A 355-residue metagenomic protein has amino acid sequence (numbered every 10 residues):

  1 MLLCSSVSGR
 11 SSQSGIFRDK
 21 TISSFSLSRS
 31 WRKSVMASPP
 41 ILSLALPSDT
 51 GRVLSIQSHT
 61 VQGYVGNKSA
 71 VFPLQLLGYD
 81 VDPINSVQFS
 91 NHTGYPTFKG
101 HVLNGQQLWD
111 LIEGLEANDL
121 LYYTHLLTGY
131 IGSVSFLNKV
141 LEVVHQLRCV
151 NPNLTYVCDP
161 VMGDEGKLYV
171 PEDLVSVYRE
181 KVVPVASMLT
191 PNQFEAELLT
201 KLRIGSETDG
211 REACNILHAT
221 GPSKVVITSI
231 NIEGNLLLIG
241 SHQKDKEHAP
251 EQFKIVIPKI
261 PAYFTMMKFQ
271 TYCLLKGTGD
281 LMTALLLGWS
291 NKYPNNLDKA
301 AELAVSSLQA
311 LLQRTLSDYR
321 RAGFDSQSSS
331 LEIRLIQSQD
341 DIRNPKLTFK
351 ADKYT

Functional and structural regions predicted by a protein language model:
L2-L103, I342-T355: Glycine-rich phosphate/adenosyl-contacting loop at the front of the ribokinase-like
A37-L42, D298-T355: Charged C-terminal helix
G100-E116: Glycine-rich, highly charged phosphate/nucleotide-binding loops
Y122-S133, D159: Short acidic, glycine-rich surface-loop motifs adjacent to enzyme active sites
S135-Q146, L236-L238: Short Gly/Thr/Asp-enriched flexible loops that form oxyanion-binding sites at enzyme active sites
L147-Y156, T220-S223: A short helix->loop->beta-strand "cap" motif at the edges of active sites that frequently abuts
L168-Y272, Y293-D298: Conserved phosphate/ATP/ADP-binding segment of small-molecule kinases
A284-K292, S306, A310: Short glycine/serine- and small hydrophobic-enriched flexible loop segments
